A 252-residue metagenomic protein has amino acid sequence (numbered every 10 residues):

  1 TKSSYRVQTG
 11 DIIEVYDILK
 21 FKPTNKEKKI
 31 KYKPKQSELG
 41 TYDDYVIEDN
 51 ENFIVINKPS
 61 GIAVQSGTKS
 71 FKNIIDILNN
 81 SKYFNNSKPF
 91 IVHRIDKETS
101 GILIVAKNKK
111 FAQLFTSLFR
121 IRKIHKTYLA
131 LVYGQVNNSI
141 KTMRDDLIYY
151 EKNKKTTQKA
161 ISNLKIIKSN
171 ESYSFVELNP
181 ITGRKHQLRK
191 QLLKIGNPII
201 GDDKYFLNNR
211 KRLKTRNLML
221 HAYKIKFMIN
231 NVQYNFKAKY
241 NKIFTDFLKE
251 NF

Functional and structural regions predicted by a protein language model:
T1-F252: RNA pseudouridine synthases
